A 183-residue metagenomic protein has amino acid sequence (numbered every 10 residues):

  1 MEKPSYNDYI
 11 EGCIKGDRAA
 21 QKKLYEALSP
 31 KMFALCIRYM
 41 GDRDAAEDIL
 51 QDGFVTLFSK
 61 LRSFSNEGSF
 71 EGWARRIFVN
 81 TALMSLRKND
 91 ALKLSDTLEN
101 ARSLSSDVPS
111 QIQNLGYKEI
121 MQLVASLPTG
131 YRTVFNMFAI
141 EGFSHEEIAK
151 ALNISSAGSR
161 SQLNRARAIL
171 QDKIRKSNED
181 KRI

Functional and structural regions predicted by a protein language model:
I10-M32: A short, charge-rich alpha-helical start-of-domain segment used by transcription regulators
C13, M32, C36, A46-L57 (+4 more regions): Short, small-hydrophobic-rich alpha-helical interface motif
I14-K15, Q51-S69, K88-D90: Sigma70-family region 2
Y25-R43, K60, V124, K176: Amphipathic, Lys/Arg- and hydrophobic-enriched alpha-helical face
R62-N66, R76-D96, Q113: Arg/Lys-rich amphipathic alpha helix in sigma70-family domain 2
V79, L83, I140, E146 (+1 more regions): DNA-recognition helix of helix-turn-helix
N100-A125: Acidic, proline/glycine-rich intrinsically disordered inter-domain spacer in sigma factors
V134-F138: A short pre-motif secondary-structure segment
